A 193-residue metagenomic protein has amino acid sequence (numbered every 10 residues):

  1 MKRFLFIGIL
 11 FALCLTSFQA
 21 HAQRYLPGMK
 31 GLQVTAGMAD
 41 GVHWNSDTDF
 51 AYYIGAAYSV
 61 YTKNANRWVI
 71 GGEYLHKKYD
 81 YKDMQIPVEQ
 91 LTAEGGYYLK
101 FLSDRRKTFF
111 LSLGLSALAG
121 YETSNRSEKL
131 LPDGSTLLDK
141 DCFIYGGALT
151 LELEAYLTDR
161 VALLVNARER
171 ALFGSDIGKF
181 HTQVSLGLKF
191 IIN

Functional and structural regions predicted by a protein language model:
F4-C14: Sec-dependent N-terminal signal peptides
A20-I70, K189-N193: Short glycine/proline- and aromatic-enriched beta-strand/turn motifs that initiate or cap beta-hairpins
G28-K30, T48-I54, P87-A93, F109 (+2 more regions): Residues that define the transmembrane beta-barrel architecture of outer-membrane proteins
G31, R67, T108-S112, Y156 (+1 more regions): Membrane-spanning beta-strand positions in outer-membrane beta-barrel proteins
G41-W44, Y79-I86, D133-D139, A171-S175: Extracellular loop and loop/strand-boundary signature of outer-membrane beta-barrel proteins
A57-L131, F190-N193: Gram-negative (and chloroplast) outer-membrane scaffold detector with strong preference for beta-barrel transmembrane
L75-K78, L149-N193: Predominantly the C-terminal beta-signal and adjacent terminal strand-loop region of outer-membrane beta-barrel
